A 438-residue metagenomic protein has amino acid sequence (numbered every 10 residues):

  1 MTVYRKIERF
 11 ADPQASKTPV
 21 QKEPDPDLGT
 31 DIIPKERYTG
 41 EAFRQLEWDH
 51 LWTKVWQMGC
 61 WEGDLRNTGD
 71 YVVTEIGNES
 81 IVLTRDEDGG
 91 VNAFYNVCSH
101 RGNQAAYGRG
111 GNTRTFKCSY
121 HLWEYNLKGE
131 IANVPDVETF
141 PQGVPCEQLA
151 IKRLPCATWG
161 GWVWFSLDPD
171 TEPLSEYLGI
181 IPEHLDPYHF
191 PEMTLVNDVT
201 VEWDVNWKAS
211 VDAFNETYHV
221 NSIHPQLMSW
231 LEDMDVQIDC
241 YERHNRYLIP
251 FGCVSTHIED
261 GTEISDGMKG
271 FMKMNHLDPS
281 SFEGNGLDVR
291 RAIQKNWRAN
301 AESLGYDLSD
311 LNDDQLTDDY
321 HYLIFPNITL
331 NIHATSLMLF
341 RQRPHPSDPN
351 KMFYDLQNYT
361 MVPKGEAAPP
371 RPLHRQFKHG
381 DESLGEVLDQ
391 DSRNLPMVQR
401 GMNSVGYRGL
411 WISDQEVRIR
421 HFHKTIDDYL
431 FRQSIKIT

Functional and structural regions predicted by a protein language model:
M1-G108, L154-T158: N-terminal pre-ligand scaffold of iron-sulfur
T2, T84, G90, A157 (+1 more regions): C-terminal catalytic domain of Rieske-type non-heme iron oxygenases
F10, Q14-E23, L127-K128, I180-E183 (+1 more regions): Short, flexible segments with low predicted structural confidence
P13-E41, A106-Y120, A150-G160, K269-E302: N-terminal short leaders/motifs
T30, K35, G40, T53-K54 (+11 more regions): Generic structural "secondary-structure junction" signal
W52-T53, H100, L127, N215 (+2 more regions): Residues at helix-coil transition
G59-R66, D70-T74, F140-L149, D310-D313 (+2 more regions): Short, solvent-exposed secondary-structure boundary motifs
D64-P169, P173-E183, P187: Rieske [2Fe-2S] iron-sulfur-binding domain
